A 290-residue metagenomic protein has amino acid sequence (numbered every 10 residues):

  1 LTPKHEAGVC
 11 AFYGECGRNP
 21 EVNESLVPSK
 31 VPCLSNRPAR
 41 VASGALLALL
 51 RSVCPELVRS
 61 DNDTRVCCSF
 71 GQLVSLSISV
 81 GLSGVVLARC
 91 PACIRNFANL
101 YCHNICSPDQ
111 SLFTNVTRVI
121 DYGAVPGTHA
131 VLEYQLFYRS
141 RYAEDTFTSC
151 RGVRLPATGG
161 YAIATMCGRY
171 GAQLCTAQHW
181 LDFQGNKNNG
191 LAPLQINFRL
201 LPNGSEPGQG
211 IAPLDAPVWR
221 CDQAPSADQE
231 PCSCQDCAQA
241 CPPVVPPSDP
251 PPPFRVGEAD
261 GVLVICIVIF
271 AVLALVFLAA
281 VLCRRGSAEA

Functional and structural regions predicted by a protein language model:
T2-V53, L57-V66, G71-F254: Extracellular/luminal segments of secreted precursors and ectodomains of membrane proteins
R255-V256, A290: Extracytosolic ligand-binding ectodomains
G257-L273: Transmembrane alpha-helices of multi-pass eukaryotic membrane proteins
A271-A290: Transmembrane-helix exit/juxtamembrane "anchor" motif
